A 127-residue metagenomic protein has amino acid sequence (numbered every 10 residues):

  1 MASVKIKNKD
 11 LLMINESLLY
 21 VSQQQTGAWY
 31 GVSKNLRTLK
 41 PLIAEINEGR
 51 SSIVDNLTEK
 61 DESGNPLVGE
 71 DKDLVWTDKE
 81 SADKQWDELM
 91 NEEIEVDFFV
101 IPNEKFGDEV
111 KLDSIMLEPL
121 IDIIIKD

Functional and structural regions predicted by a protein language model:
M1-D127: A composition-driven surface/loop motif
